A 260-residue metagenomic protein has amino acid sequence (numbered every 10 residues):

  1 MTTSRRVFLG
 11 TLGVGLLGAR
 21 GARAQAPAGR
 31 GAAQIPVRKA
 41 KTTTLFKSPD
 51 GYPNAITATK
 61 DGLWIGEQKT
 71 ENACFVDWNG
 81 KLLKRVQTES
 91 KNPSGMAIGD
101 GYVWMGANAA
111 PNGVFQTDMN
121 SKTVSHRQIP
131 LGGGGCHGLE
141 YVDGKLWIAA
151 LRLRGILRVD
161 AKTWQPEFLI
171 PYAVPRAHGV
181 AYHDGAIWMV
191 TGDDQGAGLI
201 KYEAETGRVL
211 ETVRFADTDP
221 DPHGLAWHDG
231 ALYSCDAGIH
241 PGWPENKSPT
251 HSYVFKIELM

Functional and structural regions predicted by a protein language model:
M1-L16: N-terminal secretory signal peptides and thylakoid transit peptides that target proteins across membranes
G31-P49: A short helix->beta-strand "capping" segment at the edge of beta-propeller domains
K41-K47, K81-V86, T123-I129, Q165-I170 (+1 more regions): A short beta-strand motif characteristic of beta-propeller blades
S48-T59, E89-G99, L131-V142, A173-D184 (+1 more regions): Beta-rich, blade/repeat-based domains predominating in secreted/periplasmic proteins but also intracellular
P49, I65-T70, M105-A110, I148-L153 (+2 more regions): Conserved beta-strand positions in repeat-built beta-propeller and related beta-rich domains
N72-C74, G113-F115, G155-L157, G198-I200 (+1 more regions): A short loop-to-beta-strand structural motif that recurs across blades of beta-propeller domains
D77-K81, D118-K122, D160-W164, E203-G207 (+1 more regions): Short loop/turn segments that connect beta-strands within beta-propeller blades
A226-M260: Blade-level signature of beta-propeller repeat domains, shared across WD40, Kelch, NHL, RCC1 and BNR/Asp-box propellers
